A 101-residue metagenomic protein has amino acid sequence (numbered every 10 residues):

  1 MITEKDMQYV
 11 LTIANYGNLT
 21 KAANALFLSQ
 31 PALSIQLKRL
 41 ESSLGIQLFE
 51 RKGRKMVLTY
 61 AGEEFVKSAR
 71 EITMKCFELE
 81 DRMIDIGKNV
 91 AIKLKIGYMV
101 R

Functional and structural regions predicted by a protein language model:
T3-D6, Q30, G62, K93: The N-cap/first-turn positions of alpha helices within or immediately adjacent to helix-turn-helix DNA-binding domains
L11-S29: Short helix-boundary/capping micro-motifs
N18-L19, L37, R51: Helix-turn-helix DNA-binding elements, focusing on the entry/boundary residues of the two helices that contact DNA
A25-L26, L37, L44, F65: Core residues of bacterial helix-turn-helix
E41-L58, E80: A short LG(V/I)-centered, amphipathic sequence patch enriched for acidic residue(s) preceding the LG motif
S43-L44, F65-G87: Alpha-helical linker/hinge and terminal dimerization helices associated with HTH transcriptional regulators
I84-R101: Interdomain hinge and pocket-entrance segments immediately C-terminal to HTH DNA-binding domains
